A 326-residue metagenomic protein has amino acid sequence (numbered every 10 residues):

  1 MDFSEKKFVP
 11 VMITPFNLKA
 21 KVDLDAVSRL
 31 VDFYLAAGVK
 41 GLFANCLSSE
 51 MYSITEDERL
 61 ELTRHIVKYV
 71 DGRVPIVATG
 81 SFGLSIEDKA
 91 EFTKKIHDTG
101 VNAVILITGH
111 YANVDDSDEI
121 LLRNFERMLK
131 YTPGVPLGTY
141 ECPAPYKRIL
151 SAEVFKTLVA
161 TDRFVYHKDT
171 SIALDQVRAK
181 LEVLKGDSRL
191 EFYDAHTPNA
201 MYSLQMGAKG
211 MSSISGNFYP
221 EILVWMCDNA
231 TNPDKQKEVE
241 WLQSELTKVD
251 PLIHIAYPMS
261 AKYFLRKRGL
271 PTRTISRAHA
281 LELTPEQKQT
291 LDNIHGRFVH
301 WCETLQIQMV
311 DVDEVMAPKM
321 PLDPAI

Functional and structural regions predicted by a protein language model:
D2-I149: Active-site beta->alpha loop and helix N-cap motifs at the rims of alpha/beta catalytic domains
V27, T63, K89, F125 (+3 more regions): A general structural signal for well-ordered alpha-helical segments in protein cores
L35, M201-I326: Structured C-terminal cap/extension of enzyme domains
E50-M51, A112-N113, D175, M201 (+2 more regions): Short secondary-structure capping/turn micro-motifs that flank functional sites
T55, S151, L283-P285: Ser/Thr-centered flexible coil motifs
R127-Y131, C142-I255: Catalytic alpha/beta core domains of metabolic enzymes, predominantly
